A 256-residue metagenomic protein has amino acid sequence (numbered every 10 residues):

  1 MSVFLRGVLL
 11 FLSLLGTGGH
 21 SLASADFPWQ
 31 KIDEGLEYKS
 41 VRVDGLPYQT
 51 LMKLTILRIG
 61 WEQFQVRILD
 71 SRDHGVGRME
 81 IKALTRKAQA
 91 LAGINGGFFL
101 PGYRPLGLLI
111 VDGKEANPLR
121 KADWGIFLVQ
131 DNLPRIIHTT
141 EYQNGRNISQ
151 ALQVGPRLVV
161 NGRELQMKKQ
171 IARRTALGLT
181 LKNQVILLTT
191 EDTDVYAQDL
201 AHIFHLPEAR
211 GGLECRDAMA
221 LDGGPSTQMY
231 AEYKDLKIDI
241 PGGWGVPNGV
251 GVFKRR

Functional and structural regions predicted by a protein language model:
M1-G7: Positively charged n-region of N-terminal signal peptides that target proteins for export
G7-T17: Bacterial N-terminal signal peptides
H20-P118, I136-I137: Zymogen propeptides
M52-L54, K87-A88, A122, Q153 (+2 more regions): Extracytoplasmic
S71-H74, T139-G145, T190-D194: Short, solvent-exposed aromatic-acidic interface loops
A92-G96, V129, D217-L221: General beta-strand structural signal in soluble alpha/beta enzymes
F99-M167: Active-site-adjacent helix-turn-beta-strand microarchitecture at beta-sheet edges that either contains or buttresses
Y103-K121, M167-R174, L179-L221, P225-R256: Conserved, well-ordered active-site substructure
